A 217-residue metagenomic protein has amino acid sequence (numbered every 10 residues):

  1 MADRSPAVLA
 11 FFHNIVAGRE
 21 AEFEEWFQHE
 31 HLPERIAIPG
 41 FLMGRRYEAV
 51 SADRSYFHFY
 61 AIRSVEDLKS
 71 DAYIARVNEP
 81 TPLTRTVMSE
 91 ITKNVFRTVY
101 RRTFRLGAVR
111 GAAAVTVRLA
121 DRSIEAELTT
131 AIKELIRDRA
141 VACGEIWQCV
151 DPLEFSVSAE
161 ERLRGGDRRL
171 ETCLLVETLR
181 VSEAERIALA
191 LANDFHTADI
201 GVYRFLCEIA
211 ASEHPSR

Functional and structural regions predicted by a protein language model:
M1-R217: Macromolecular interaction modules
